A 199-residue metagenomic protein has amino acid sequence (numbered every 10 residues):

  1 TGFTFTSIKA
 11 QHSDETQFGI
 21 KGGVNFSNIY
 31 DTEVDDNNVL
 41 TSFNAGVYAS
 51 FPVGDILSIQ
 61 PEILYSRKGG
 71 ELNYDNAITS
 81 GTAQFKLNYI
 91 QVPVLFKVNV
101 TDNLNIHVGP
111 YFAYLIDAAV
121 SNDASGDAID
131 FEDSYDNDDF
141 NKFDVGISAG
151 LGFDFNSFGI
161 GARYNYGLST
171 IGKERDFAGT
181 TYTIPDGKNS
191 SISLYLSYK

Functional and structural regions predicted by a protein language model:
K9-P52, G167: Short glycine/proline- and aromatic-enriched beta-strand/turn motifs that initiate or cap beta-hairpins
S13, G54, T101, N156-F158: Outer-membrane beta-barrel channels and translocator barrels
D14-T16, N37-F43, K86-I90, N141-I147 (+2 more regions): Residues that define the transmembrane beta-barrel architecture of outer-membrane proteins
V24-N28, Y65-G69, F112-I116, F155-S157 (+1 more regions): Transmembrane beta-strands of outer-membrane beta-barrel pores
N25, F153-G159, Y166, K188-K199: Outer-membrane beta-barrel "beta-signal"
I29-N37, R67-N88, I116-K142, T170-S190: Flexible, solvent-exposed loop segments that connect beta-strands
Y48-S50, L95-K97, G150-D154, G161 (+1 more regions): Transmembrane beta-barrel domains of outer membrane proteins
L57-I59, L104-I106, S157-A162: Repeated loop/turn-to-beta-strand initiation elements of outer-membrane beta-barrel proteins
